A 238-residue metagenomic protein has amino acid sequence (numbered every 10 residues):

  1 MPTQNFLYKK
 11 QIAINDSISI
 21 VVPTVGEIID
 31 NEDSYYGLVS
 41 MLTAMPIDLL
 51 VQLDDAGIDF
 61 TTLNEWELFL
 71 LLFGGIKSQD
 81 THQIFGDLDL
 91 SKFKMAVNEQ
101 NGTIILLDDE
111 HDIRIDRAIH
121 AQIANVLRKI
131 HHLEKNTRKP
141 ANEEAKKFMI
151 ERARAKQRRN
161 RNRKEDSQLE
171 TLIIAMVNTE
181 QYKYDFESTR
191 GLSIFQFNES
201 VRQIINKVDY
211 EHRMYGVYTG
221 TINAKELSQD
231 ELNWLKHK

Functional and structural regions predicted by a protein language model:
M1-E65, N125-G216: An amphipathic, hydrophobic-aromatic interaction surface with interspersed Lys/Arg that forms lipid/phosphate-bearing
Y8-K10, D16-I18, W66-L68, S91 (+4 more regions): Generic structural motif recognizing short loop/turn segments at the entrances and edges of beta-strands
V22, D33, L70-L71, H82 (+1 more regions): Compositionally biased, low-complexity repeat tracts
I28, V39, D59, I76-K77 (+4 more regions): Compositionally biased, intrinsically disordered low-complexity regions
D59-L72, I76-T81: Extended, charge-biased low-complexity segments that typically form long amphipathic alpha-helices/coiled-coils
G75-N162: Hydrophobic, aromatic-lined core segments that form the binding pocket/scaffold for planar heteroaromatic ligands
L88, I115-A118, K164-S167, Y184 (+3 more regions): Short coil/turn linker and secondary-structure boundary residues
V217-K238: Long, intrinsically disordered, low-complexity Ser/Thr/Pro-rich regulatory/activation regions of nuclear proteins
